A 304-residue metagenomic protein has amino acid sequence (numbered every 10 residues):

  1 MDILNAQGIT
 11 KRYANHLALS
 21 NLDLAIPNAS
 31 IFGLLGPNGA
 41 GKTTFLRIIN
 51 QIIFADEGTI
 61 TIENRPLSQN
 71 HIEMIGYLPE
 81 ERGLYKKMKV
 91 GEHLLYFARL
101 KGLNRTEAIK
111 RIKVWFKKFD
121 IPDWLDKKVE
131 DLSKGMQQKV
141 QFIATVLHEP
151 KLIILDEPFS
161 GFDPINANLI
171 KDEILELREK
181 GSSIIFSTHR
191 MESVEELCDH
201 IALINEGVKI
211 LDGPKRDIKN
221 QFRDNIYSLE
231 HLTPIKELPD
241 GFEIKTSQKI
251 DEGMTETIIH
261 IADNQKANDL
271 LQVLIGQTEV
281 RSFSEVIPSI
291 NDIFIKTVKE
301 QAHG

Functional and structural regions predicted by a protein language model:
D2-A6, K11-N205, L211: ABC transporter nucleotide-binding domains
I9, F97-A98, I218, L274 (+1 more regions): Broad structural signal for hydrophobic residues in well-ordered alpha-helices, predominantly aliphatic
T10, S68, G91, M191 (+4 more regions): Alpha-helix N-cap/helix-start and coil->helix boundary motif
N70, K219-N220, A267: A short local loop/turn or secondary-structure capping micro-motif enriched for an aromatic residue
D172-I258: ABC transporter nucleotide-binding domain
D224-E300, G304: Short, charged/small-residue-rich alpha-helical element at the C-terminal edge of ABC transporter nucleotide-binding
